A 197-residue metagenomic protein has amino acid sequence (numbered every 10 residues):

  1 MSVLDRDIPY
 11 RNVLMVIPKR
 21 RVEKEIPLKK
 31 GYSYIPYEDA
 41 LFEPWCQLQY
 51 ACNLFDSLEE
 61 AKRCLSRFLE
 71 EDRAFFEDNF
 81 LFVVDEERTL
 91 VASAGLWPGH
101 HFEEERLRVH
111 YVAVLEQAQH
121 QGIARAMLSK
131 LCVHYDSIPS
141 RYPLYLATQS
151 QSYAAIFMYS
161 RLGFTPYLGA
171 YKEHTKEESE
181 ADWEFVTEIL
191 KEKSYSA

Functional and structural regions predicted by a protein language model:
M1-K30: Acyl-donor-binding surface of acyltransferase catalytic domains
L4-R6, Y159-G169: Conserved acetyl-CoA-binding loop of GNAT-fold acetyltransferases
S33-W45: A short beta-loop-alpha structural element at the N-terminal edge of CoA-dependent acyl/N-acetyltransferase catalytic
Y37, V112-V114, T148: Hydrophobic adenine-recognition pocket in adenosine-nucleotide-binding enzymes
Y50-V114: A conserved beta-strand-loop-helix scaffold within acyl/acetyltransferase catalytic domains
Y111-V114, H120-Y135, F157-R161: Conserved acetyl-CoA-binding loop-helix of GNAT-fold acetyltransferases
Y135-T148: Conserved GNAT acetyl-CoA-binding A-motif
L146-I156, K172-W183: Conserved beta-strand-loop-alpha-helix junction that forms the acyl-donor binding cleft
